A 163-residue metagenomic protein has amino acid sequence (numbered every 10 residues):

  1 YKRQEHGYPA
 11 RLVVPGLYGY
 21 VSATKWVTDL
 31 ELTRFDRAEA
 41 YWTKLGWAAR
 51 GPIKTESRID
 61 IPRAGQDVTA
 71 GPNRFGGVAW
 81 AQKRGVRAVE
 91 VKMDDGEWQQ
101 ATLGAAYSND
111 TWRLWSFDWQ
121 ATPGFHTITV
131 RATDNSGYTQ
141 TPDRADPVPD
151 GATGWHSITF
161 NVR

Functional and structural regions predicted by a protein language model:
K2-R163: Extended, aromatic/histidine-rich regions of cofactor-dependent oxidoreductases associated with respiratory
